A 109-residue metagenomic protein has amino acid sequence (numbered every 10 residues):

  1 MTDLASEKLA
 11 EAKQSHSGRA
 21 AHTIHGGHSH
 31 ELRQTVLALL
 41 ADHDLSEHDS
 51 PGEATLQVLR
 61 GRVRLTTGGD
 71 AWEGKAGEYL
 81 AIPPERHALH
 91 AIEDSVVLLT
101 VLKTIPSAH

Functional and structural regions predicted by a protein language model:
M1-E31, T66: A short, N-terminal "cap"/entry segment at the start of jelly-roll beta-barrel domains of the cupin/DSBH fold
G18-A20, R33-S50, A76, P84: Conserved short histidine dyad/triad with adjacent acidic residue
S29-L32, L40-H43, R62, T104-I105: Short, charged/polar surface micro-motifs in flexible loops or helix N-caps
G52-G68: Glycine- and acidic-residue-biased ligand/ion/polar-headgroup-sensing regions
L59-R60, K75-A76, E93: A cytosolic small-molecule/anion-sensing beta-strand core signal
G68-P84: Short acidic-glycine-tyrosine-enriched beta hairpin
P84-S107: Ligand-binding loop in jelly-roll beta-barrel domains
